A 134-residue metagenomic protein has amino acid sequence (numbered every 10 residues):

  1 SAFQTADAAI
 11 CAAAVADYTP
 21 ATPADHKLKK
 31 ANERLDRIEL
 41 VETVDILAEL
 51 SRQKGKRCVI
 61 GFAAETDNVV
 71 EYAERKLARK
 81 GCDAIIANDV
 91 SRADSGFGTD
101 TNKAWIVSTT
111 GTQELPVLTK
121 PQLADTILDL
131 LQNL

Functional and structural regions predicted by a protein language model:
S1-A8, C82, D89, D94-L134: Small-residue (G/A/S/T)-rich helix-start motifs and N-terminal tracts that mark the onset
S1-D94, W105: Glycine-rich phosphate/dinucleotide-binding loop and adjoining beta-alpha-beta core of small-molecule
